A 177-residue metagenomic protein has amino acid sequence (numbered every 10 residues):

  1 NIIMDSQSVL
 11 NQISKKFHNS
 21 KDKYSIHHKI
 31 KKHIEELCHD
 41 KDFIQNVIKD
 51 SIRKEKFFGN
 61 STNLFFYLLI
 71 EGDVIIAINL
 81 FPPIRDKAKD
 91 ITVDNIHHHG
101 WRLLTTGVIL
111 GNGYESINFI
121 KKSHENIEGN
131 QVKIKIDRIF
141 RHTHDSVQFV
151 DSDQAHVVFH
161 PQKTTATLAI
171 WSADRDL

Functional and structural regions predicted by a protein language model:
I2-F81: A short, N-terminal "cap"/entry segment at the start of jelly-roll beta-barrel domains of the cupin/DSBH fold
I52, I78-W101, D151-S152: Conserved short histidine dyad/triad with adjacent acidic residue
E55, F65-Y67, I91-T105, I136-R138 (+1 more regions): Catalytic micro-motifs at enzyme active sites that drive phosphoryl/nucleotidyl and oxygen chemistry
R102-S123: Glycine- and acidic-residue-biased ligand/ion/polar-headgroup-sensing regions
T106, Q162-D176: A short hydrophobic beta-strand segment most commonly corresponding to one strand of the jelly-roll/cupin
S116-I117, V150, A155-Q162, T167: Short beta-strand His + acidic residue motifs that chelate non-heme Fe in jelly-roll/DSBH and cupin folds
I117-N130, F159-Q162, L177: A short secondary-structure junction signal
K122-A155: Short acidic-glycine-tyrosine-enriched beta hairpin
